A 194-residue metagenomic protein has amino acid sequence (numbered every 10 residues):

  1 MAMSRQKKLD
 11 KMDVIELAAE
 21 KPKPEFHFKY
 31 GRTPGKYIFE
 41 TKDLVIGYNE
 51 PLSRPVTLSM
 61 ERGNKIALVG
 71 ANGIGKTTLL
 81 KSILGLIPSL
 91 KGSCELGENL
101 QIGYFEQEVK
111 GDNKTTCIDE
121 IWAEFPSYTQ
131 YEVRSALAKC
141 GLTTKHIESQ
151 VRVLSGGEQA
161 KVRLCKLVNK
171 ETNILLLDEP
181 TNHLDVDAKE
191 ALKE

Functional and structural regions predicted by a protein language model:
M1, I15-E16, K139, T143: Histidine kinase transmitter module recognition
M1-K11, R62: A conserved P-loop NTPase coupling/switch region
D10-K21: Proline-centered turn/helix-capping motifs that create local helix->coil transitions or kinks
P22, F28-E194: ABC ATP-binding cassette signature C-motif
